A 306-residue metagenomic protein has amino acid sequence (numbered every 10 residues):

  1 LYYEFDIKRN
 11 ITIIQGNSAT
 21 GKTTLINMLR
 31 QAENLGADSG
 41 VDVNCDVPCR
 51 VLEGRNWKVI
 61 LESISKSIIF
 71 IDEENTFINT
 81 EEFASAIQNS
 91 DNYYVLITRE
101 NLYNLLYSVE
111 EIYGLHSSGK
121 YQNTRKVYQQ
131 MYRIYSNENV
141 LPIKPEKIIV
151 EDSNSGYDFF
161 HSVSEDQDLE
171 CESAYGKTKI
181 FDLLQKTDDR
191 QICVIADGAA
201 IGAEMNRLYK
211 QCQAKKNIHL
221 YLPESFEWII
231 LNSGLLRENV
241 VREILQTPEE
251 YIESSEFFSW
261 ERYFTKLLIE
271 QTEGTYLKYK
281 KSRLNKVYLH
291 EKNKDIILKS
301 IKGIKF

Functional and structural regions predicted by a protein language model:
L1-D6: Pre-Walker A adenine-sensing motif
I14: Hydrophobic anchor at the beta1->P-loop junction of P-loop NTPases
T20-K22: Conserved glycine(s) of the Walker
L25-N27: Post-Walker A alpha-helix
Q31-D42: Post-Walker A helix-loop "phosphate-sensing" segment adjacent to the P-loop in P-loop NTPases
G54-E81: Conserved P-loop NTPase "ATPase switch" module shared by AAA+ and STAND
F70-I71, D91-E100: Structural recognition of the conserved hydrophobic beta-strand(s) that form the central parallel beta-sheet of P-loop
N75-T76, V109-F306: Acidic, divalent-metal-binding catalytic cores of TOPRIM and closely related two-metal-ion phosphodiester/pyrophosphate
